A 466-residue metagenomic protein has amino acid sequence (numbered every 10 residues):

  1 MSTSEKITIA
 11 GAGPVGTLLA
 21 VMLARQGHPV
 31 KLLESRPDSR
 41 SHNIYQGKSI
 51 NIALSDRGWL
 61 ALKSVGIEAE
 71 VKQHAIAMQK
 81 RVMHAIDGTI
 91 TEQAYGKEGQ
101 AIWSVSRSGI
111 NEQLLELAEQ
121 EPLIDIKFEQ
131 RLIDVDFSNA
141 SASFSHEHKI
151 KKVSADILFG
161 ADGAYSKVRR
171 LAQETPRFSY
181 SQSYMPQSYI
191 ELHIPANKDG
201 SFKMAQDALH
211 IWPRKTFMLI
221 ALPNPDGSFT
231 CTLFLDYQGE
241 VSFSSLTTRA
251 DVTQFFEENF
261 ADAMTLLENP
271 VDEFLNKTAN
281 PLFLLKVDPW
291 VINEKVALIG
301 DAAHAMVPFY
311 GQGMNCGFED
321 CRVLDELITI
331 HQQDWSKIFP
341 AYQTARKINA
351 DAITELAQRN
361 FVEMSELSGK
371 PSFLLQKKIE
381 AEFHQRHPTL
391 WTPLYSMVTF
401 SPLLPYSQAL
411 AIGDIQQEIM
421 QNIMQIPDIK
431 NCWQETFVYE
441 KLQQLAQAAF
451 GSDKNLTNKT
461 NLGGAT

Functional and structural regions predicted by a protein language model:
T3, E326-T466: C-terminal helical "tail/cap" subdomain of flavin- and related membrane-associated enzymes
S4-I86, K97-G109, D156-I157: Glycine-rich FAD cofactor-binding loop and adjacent beta-loop-alpha segment at the N-terminus of flavoprotein
A10-R25, L192, T278-G369, P405: Conserved mid-domain beta->alpha element of the FAD-binding
L32-L33, G160-A161, I299: Generic enzyme active-site microenvironment
P37, Y165, H304: Short, glycine/acidic-enriched loop or turn micro-motifs at the edges of active sites
Q73-A77, D125, E258-L275, Q332-A341 (+1 more regions): Acidic/histidine metal-binding catalytic segments
S106-K127: Helical element adjacent to the flavin cofactor pocket in flavoenzyme catalytic cores
E116, E121, Q130-D134, N139-A279 (+1 more regions): Conserved FAD-binding catalytic core of PHBH/FMO-like flavoproteins
